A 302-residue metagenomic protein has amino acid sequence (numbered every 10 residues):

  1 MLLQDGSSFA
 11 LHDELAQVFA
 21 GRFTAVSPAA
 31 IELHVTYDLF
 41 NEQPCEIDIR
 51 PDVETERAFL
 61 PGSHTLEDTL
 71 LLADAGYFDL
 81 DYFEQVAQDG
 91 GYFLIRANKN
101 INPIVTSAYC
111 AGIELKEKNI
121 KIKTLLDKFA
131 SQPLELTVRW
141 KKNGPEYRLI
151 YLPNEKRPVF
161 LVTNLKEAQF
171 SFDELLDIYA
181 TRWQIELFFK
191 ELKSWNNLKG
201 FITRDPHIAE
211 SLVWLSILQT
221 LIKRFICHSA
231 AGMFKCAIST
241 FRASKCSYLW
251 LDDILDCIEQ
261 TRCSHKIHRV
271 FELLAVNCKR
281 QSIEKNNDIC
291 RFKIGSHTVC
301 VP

Functional and structural regions predicted by a protein language model:
M1-Q17, R22-P302: Single, function-defining residue in the core of a domain
